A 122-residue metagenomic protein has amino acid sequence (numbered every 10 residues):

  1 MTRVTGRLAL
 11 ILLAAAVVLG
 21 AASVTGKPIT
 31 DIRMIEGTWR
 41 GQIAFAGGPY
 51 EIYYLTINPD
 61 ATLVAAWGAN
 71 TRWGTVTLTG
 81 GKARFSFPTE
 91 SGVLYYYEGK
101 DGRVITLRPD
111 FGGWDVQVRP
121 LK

Functional and structural regions predicted by a protein language model:
M1-L10: Bacterial N-terminal signal peptides that target proteins for export
M1-T2, G47-P49: Short amphipathic alpha-helical segments with coiled-coil-like heptad repeat character
A9-V18: Bacterial N-terminal signal peptides
A22-I29, G41-A46, K82-K122: Beta-sheet ligand-binding and adhesion/scaffold domains
I32: Conserved phosphate/oxyanion-binding catalytic-loop motifs
I35-T38: A glycine-anchored, Pro-Gly-centered beta-turn/N-cap motif
G48-K82: N-terminal glycine/threonine-rich, aromatic-flanked beta-hairpin/loop signature
